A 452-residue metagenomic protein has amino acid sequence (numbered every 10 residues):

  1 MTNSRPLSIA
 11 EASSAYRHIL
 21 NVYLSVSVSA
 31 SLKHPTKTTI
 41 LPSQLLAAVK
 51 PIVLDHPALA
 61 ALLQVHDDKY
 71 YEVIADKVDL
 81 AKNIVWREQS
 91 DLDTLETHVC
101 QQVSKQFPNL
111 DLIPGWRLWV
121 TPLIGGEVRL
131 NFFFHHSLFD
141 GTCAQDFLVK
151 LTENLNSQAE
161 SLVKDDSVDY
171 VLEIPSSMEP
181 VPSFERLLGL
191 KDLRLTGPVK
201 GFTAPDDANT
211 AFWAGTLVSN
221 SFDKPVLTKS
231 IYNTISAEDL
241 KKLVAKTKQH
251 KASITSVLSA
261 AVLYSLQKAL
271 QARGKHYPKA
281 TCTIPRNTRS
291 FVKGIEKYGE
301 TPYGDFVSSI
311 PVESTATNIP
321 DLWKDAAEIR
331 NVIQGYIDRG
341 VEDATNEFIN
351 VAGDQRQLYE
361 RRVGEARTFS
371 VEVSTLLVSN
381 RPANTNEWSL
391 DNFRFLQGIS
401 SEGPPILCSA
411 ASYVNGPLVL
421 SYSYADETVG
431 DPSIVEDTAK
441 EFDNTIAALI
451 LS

Functional and structural regions predicted by a protein language model:
M1-F184, S256-K275, A383-S452: Non-catalytic N-terminal regions of enzymes
L24-H34, I231-S236, I310-S314: Generic detection of short hydrophobic beta-strand segments and adjacent strand-loop junctions
L62-Q64, T283-P285, E372-T375, S421-S423: Short beta-strand segments
V128-Q145, V149, S236-A237, K241-A272 (+4 more regions): Internal, well-ordered interaction modules that form the hydrophobic cores of assembly/scaffold domains in eukaryotic
E173-G215, D343-R362: Alpha-helical membrane-targeting segments
K191-A252: Flexible, P/S/T/G-rich "lid" or insertion loops adjacent to the active sites of thioester-utilizing
K241, P302-N384: Helical lid/core segments from catalytic subdomains that handle acyl or acyl-like groups
A280-A316: Acidic/histidine-rich catalytic neighborhood
